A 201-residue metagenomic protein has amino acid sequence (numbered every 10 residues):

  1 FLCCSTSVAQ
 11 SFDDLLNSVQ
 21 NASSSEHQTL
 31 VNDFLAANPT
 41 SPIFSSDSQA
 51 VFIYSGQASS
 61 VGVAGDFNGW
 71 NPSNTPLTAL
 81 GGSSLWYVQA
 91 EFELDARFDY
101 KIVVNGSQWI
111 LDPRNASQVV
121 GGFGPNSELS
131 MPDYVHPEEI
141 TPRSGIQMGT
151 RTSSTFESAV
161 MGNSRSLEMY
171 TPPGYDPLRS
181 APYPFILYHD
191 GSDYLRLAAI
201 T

Functional and structural regions predicted by a protein language model:
S5-A9: Sec/Tat signal peptide C-region and signal peptidase I cleavage site
Q10-I53, G121-Q147: N-terminal pre-domain segments of enzymes
F44-D95, N105-Y134, E157-A159, T171: Aromatic-rich carbohydrate-binding modules that target alpha-glucans
V61-V63, Y100, L167: Short beta-strand elements bearing conserved aromatic residues within extracellular beta-rich modules
Y134-E168: An acidic-aromatic substrate-binding cleft motif
M161, S192-Y194: Short, solvent-exposed loop/turn segments at secondary-structure junctions
E168-T171, P177-G191: Short beta-strand element of the alpha/beta-hydrolase
Y194-T201: The serine-hydrolase catalytic nucleophile loop
